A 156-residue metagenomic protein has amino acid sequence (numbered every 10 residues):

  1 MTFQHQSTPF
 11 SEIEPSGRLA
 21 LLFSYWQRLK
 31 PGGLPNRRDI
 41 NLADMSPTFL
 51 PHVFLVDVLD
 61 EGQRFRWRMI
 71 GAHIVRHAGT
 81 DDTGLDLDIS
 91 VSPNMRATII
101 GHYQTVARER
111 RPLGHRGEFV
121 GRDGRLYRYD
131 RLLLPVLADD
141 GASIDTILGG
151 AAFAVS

Functional and structural regions predicted by a protein language model:
M1-P93, A97-S156: Intrinsically disordered, low-complexity terminal regulatory regions
